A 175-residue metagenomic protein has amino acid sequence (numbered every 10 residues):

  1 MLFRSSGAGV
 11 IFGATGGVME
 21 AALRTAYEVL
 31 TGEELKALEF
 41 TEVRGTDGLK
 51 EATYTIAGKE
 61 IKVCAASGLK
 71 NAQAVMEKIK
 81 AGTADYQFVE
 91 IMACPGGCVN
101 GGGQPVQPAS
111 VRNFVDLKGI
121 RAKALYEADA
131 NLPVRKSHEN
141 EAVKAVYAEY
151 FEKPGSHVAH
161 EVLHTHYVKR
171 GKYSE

Functional and structural regions predicted by a protein language model:
M1-E175: Iron-sulfur (Fe-S) cluster-binding modules
